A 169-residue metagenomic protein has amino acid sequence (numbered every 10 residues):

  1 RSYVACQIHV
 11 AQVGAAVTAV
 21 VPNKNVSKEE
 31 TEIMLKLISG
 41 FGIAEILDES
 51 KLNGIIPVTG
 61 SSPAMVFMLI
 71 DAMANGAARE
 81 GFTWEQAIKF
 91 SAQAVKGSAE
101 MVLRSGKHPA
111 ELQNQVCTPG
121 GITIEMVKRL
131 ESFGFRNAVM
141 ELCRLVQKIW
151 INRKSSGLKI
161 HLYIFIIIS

Functional and structural regions predicted by a protein language model:
R1, V17-I55, M65-R104, I149: Internal alpha-helical scaffold of NAD(P)-dependent oxidoreductase catalytic cores
R1-H9: Rossmann-fold dehydrogenase core element
V10, T18, P63-A64, P119-T123: Gly/Ser/Thr-rich beta-alpha loop segments that engage phosphate groups in nucleotides
V10-A11, S105: Alpha/beta catalytic cores of group-transfer enzymes, especially the acyltransferase/condensing modules of polyketide
Q12-A16, G54-I56, E125: A short acidic, helix-capping loop that chelates divalent metal ions and anchors anionic groups
T59: Phosphate/pyrophosphate- and phosphate-bearing ligand-binding catalytic cores of soluble enzymes
A92-S169: NAD(P)-dependent Rossmann-like dehydrogenase/reductase catalytic/cofactor-binding core
